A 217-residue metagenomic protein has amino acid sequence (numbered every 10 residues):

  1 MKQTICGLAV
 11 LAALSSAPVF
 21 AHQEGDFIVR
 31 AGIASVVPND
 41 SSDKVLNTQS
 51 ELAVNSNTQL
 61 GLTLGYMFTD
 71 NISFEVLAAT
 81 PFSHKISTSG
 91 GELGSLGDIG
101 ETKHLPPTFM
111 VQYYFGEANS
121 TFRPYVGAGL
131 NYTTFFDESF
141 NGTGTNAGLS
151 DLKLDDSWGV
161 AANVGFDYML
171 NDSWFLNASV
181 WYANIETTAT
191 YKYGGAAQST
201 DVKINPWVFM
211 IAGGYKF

Functional and structural regions predicted by a protein language model:
M1-I5: Positively charged n-region of N-terminal signal peptides that target proteins for export
C6-V10, L14: Hydrophobic helical h-region of N-terminal Sec-dependent signal peptides in bacterial secretory/periplasmic proteins
A17-A21: Sec/Tat signal peptide C-region and signal peptidase I cleavage site
E24-D26, S35-N39, Y66-G142, P206-F217: Gram-negative (and chloroplast) outer-membrane scaffold detector with strong preference for beta-barrel transmembrane
R30-S56, L60: N-terminal targeting signals for Sec/Tat export/insertion, comprising classic cleavable signal peptides
S41-A53, F82-H104, Y132-D156, E186-K203: Flexible, solvent-exposed loop segments that connect beta-strands
N55-Q59, H104-T108, S157-A161, P206-V208: Transmembrane beta-barrel architecture of outer-membrane proteins
T63-M67, F175-N177: Short, conserved structural micro-motifs that define repeat-unit consensus positions and nucleotide-binding loops
